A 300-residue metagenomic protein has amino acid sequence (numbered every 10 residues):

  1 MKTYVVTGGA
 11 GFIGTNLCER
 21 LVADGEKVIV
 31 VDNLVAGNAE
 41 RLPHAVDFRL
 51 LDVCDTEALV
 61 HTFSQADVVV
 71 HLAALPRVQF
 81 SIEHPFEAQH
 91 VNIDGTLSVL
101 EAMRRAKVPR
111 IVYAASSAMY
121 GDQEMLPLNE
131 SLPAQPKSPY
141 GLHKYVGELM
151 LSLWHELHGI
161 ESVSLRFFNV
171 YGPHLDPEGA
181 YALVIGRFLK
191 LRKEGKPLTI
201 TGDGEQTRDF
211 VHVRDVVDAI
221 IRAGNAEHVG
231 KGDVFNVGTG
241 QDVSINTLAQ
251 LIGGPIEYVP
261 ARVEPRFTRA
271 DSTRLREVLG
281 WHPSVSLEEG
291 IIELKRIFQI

Functional and structural regions predicted by a protein language model:
M1-F168, G224, I292, I297: N-terminal Rossmann-like NAD(P)+-binding domain of SDR-like oxidoreductases, especially those catalyzing
C54, E83, V91-D94, S131 (+6 more regions): Residue-level signal for the nucleotide or nucleotide-sugar donor/cofactor binding architecture
H61-Q65, A102, L191, A219 (+1 more regions): CheY-like receiver
P85, P177-E178, V229: Active-site loop immediately N-terminal to the catalytic Tyr-X3-Lys motif of short-chain dehydrogenase/reductase
S98, L142, M150, V163-F167 (+4 more regions): Substrate-positioning beta->alpha
D122-E124, P173-L175, N246: Short beta-loop-alpha junction of Rossmann-like oxidoreductase domains
V146, M150, W154, V184 (+3 more regions): Hydrophobic alpha-helix immediately C-terminal to the catalytic Tyr-X-X-X-Lys motif of short-chain
K193-I300: C-terminal substrate-binding subdomain of Rossmann-fold SDR/epimerase-dehydratase oxidoreductases
